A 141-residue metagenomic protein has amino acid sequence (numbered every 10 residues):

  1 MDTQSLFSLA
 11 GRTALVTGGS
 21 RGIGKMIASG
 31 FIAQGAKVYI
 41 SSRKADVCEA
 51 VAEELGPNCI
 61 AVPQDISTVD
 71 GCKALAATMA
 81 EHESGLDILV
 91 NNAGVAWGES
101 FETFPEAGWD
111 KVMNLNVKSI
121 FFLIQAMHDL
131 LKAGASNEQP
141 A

Functional and structural regions predicted by a protein language model:
M1-R12, S136: Flexible N-terminal pre-Rossmann segment of NAD(P)-dependent oxidoreductases
T13, S20-G22: Conserved glycine-rich cofactor-binding loop
Q34-A50: Conserved glycine-rich Rossmann-like NAD(P)H-binding loop of the short-chain dehydrogenase/reductase
A45, Q64-A74, E106: The beta1-alpha1 cofactor-binding region of Rossmann-like NAD(H)/NADP(H)-dependent oxidoreductases
A93-W97: Conserved NAD(P)H cofactor-binding loop of Rossmann-fold oxidoreductase domains
S100-F101, P105-D110: Substrate-binding pocket helix/loop in short-chain dehydrogenase/reductase
I124-Q125: A short, exposed helix-loop element centered on a Lys and neighboring polar residues
